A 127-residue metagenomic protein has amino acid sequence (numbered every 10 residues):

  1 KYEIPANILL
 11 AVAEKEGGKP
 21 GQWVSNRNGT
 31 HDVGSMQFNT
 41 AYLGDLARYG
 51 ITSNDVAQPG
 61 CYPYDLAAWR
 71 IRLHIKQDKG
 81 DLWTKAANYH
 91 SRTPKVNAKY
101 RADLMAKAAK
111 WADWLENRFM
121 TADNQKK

Functional and structural regions predicted by a protein language model:
K1-K127: Catalytic glycan-binding domains that act on GlcNAc-containing polysaccharides
